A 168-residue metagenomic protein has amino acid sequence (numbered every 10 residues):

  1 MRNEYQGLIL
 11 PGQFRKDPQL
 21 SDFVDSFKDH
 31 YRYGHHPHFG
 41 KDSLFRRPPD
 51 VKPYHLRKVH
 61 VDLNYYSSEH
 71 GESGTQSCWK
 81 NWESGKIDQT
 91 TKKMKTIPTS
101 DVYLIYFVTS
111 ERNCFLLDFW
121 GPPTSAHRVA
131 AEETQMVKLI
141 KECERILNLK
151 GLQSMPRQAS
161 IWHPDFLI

Functional and structural regions predicted by a protein language model:
M1-D101, S110-F115, W120-I168: Basic, Lys/Arg-enriched alpha-helical interface segments
